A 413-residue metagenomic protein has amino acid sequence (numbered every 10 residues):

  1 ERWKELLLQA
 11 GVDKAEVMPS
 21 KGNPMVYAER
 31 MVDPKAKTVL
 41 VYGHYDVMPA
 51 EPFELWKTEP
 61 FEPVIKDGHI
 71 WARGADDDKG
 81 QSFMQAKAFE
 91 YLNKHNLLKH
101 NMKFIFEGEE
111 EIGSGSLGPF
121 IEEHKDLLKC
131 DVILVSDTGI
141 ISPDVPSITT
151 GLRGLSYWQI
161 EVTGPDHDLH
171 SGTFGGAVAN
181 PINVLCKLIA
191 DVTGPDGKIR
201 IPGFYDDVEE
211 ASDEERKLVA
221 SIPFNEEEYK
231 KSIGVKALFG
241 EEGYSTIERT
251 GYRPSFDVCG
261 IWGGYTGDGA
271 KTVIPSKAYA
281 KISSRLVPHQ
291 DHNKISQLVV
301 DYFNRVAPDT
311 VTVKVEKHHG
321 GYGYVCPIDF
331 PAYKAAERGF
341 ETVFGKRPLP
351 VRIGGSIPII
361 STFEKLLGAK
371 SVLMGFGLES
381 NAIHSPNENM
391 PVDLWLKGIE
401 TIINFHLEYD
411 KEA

Functional and structural regions predicted by a protein language model:
E1-F53, K277, K281, N293-I295: N-terminal helical capping/dimerization or prosegment-like subdomains of hydrolases acting on amide or phosphate bonds
L8, K94-L97, K125-D126, P165-H167 (+6 more regions): Generic secondary-structure signature for well-ordered alpha-helical cores
P34-K35, M48, S142-P143, R200-K277 (+3 more regions): An extended, acidic, His-containing surface patch that forms the Zn2+-binding/catalytic region of metallohydrolases
A36-K103, K397: Active-site metal-coordination/substrate-binding segment of hydrolases, especially metallo-dependent peptidases
H69-I70, D76-G151, A413: Acidic/histidine-rich catalytic neighborhood of metal-dependent amide-processing enzymes
P119, G175-D196: A short core secondary-structure module
S147-T163, M374-G377: Flexible glycine/proline-rich, aromatic-decorated loop/lid segments
